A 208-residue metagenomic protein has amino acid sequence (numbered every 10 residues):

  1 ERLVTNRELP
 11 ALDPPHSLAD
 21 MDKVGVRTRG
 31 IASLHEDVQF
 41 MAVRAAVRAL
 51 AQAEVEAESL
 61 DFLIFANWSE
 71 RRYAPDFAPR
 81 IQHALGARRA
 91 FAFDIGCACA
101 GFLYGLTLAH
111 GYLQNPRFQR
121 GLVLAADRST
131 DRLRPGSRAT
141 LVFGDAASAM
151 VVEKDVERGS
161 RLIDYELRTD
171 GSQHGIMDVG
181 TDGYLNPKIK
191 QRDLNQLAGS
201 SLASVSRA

Functional and structural regions predicted by a protein language model:
E1-H35, G136-R207: Condensing-enzyme catalytic core mediating Claisen C-C bond formation in acyl metabolism
L18-K23, R27-Q39, W68-R120: Conserved catalytic cysteine-centered active-site region of acyl-thioester-dependent Claisen-condensing enzymes
A45-D61, V205-A208: Phosphate/pyrophosphate-binding loops at sites that engage ATP/ADP/AMP, CoA/4′-phosphopantetheine, polyphosphate
V47, V55, L122-L124, M150: Structural alpha/beta core scaffold segments of enzyme domains
D61-W68: Short glycine-rich or small-residue beta-strand-to-loop segments that form or flank ligand, phosphate, metal/Fe-S
A66, G96, G121-D127, V152 (+1 more regions): Short beta-strand segments
R72-A74, G101-Y104, S129-R134, G171-H174: Short, well-ordered, mixed-charge alpha-helical segments that flank or form enzyme active sites
Y112-A146: Flexible, glycine-rich active-site loops centered on histidine and acidic residues that chelate a metal or position
